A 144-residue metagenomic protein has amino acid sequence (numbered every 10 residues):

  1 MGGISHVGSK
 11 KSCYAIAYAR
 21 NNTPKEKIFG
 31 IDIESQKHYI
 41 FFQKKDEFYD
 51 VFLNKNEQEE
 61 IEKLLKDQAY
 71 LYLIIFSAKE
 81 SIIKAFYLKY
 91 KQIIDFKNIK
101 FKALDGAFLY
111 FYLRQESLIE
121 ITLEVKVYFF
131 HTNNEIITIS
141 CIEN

Functional and structural regions predicted by a protein language model:
M1-N144: Conserved nucleotide-ligand handling architecture
